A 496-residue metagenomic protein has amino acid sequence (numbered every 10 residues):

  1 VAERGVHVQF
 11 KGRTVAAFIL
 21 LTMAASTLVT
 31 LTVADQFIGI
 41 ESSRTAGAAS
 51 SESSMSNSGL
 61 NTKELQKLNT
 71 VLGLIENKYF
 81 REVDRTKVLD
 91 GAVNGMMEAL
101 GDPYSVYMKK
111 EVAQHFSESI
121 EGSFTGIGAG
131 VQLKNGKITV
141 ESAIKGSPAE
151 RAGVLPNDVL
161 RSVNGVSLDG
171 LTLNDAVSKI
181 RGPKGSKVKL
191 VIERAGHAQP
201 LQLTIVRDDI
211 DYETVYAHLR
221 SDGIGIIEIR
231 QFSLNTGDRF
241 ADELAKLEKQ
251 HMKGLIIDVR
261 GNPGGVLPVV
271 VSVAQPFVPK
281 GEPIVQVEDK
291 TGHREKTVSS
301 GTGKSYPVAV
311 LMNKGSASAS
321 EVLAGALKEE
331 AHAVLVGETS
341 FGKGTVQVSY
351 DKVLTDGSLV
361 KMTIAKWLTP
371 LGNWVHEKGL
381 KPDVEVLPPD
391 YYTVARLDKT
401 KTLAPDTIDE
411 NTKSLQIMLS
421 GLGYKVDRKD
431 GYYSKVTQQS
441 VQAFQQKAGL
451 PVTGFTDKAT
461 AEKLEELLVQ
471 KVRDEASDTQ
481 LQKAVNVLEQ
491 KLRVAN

Functional and structural regions predicted by a protein language model:
A2-L133, L155, S162, G170 (+11 more regions): Intrinsically disordered, Ser/Thr/Pro/Gly-rich linkers and terminal tails that flank and connect PDZ domains
K145-D158, T214-Y216, T407, N411 (+2 more regions): PDZ/PDZ-like domain micro-motif
A149-L171, L255-D258, G423-V426, S440-L450: Conserved PDZ fold ligand-binding element
E150, P156, N164, N174-K343 (+1 more regions): Cleft-lining beta-strand/loop regions that shape enzyme active-site pockets
Q347-K352, T363-T393: Conserved P-loop NTPase
K381-Y432, Q470-E475: Acidic, Ser/Thr/Pro/Gly-enriched interdomain connector segments
